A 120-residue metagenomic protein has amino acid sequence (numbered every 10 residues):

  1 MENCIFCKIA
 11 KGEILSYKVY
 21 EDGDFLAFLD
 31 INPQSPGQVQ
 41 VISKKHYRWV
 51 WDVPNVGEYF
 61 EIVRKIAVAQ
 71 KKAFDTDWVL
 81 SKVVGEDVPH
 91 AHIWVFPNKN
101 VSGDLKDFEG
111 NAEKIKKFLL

Functional and structural regions predicted by a protein language model:
M1-L120: HIT superfamily nucleotide-processing domains
